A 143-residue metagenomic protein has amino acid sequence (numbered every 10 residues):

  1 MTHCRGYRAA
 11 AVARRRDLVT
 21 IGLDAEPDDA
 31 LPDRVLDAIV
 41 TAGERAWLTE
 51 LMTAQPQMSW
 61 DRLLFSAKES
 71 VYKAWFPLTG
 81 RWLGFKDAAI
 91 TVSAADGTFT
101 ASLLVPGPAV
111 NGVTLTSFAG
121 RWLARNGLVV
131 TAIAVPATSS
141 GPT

Functional and structural regions predicted by a protein language model:
M1-T143: Core catalytic alpha/beta fold that binds nucleotide/phospho-ligands
